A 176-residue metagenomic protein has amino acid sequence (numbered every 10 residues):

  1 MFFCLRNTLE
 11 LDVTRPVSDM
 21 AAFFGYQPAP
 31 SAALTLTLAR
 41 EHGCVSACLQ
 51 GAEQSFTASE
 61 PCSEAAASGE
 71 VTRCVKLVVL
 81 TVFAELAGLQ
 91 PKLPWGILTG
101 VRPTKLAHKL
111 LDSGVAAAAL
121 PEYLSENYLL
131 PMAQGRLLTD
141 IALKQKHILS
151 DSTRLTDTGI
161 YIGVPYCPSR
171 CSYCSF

Functional and structural regions predicted by a protein language model:
M1, A32-A33, T37, L98-D112 (+1 more regions): SAM-dependent transferase fold signal centered on methyltransferase-like domains, encompassing both Class I
M1-A32: Short Lys/Arg-enriched alpha/beta "domain-start" segment
F3, S46, T81-A84, L93 (+1 more regions): Replace the tail clause
S18-G25, C74-A84, T104-K109: Short, hydrophobic/amphipathic alpha-helical patches that form generic packing surfaces within helical domains
L36-E64: Amphipathic beta-strand/beta-sheet edge segments enriched in Tyr/Trp
A65-K92: Accessory, often N-terminal, substrate/partner-engagement and coupling regions that sit outside the core NTP/cofactor
F83, A87-K92, D112-S113, A117-I160: N-terminal [4Fe-4S]-dependent radical SAM core
I97, V101-H108, L143-F176: N-terminal pre-triad scaffold of radical SAM enzymes
